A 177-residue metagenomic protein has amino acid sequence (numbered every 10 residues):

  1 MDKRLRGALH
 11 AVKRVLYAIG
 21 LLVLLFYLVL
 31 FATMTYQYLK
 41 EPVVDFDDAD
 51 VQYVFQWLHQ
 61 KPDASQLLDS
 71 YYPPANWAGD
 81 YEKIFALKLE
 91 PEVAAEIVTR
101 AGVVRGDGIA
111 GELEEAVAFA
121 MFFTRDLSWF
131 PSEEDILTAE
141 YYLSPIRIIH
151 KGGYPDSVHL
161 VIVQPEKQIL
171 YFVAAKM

Functional and structural regions predicted by a protein language model:
D2-Y27: N-terminal Sec-pathway targeting helices
V12-V15, I19, L87, L160-V161 (+1 more regions): Hydrophobic beta-strand residues in large extracellular and virion-surface proteins
V15, L25, M34-Y36, D69-S70 (+3 more regions): Intrinsically disordered, low-complexity segments enriched in small/polar residues
I19, D69, M177: Residues that line or immediately flank small-molecule/substrate-binding pockets and catalytic motifs
L25-V104: N-terminal export/targeting and maturation segments
V104-M177: Functional cores of ribonucleases/endoribonucleases
